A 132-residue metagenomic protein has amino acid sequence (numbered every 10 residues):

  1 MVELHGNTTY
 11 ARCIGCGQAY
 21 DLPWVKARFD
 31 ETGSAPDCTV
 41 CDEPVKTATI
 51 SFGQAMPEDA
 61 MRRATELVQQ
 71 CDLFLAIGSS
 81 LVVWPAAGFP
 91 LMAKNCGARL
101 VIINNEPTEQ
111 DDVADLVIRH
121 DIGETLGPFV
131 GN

Functional and structural regions predicted by a protein language model:
M1-N132: Conserved catalytic alpha/beta core of Sir2/sirtuin-type deacylases, generalized to analogous enzyme cores that bind
